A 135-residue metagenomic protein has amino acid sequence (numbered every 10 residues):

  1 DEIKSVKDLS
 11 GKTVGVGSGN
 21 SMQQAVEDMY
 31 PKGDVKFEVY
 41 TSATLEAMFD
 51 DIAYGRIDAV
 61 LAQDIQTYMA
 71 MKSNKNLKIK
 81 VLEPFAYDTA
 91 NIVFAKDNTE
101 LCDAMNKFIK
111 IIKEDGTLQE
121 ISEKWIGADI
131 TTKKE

Functional and structural regions predicted by a protein language model:
D1-V14: Flexible hinge/capping segments at coil-to-helix
E2, E38-Y54, A86-D88: Short helix-initiation/N-cap motifs at beta->coil->alpha
E2-S5, M22-V26, T44-M48, Q63-T67 (+2 more regions): Stable alpha-helical elements in mature extracytoplasmic
K7-S10, D28-K32, T44-L61, I65 (+1 more regions): Short helices/loops that flank or line small-molecule/ion binding pockets
T13, R56, W125, D129: Conserved functional loop/turn residues at catalytic and ligand-binding sites
T13-V16, V60, V93: Short, well-ordered beta-strand segments
S21-Y40, K75-V81, K110-E135: Ligand-binding clefts/hinges and TM-proximal coupling segments of bilobed small-molecule sensing domains
E46, D64, Y68-K110, A128-E135: Periplasmic-binding protein-like
